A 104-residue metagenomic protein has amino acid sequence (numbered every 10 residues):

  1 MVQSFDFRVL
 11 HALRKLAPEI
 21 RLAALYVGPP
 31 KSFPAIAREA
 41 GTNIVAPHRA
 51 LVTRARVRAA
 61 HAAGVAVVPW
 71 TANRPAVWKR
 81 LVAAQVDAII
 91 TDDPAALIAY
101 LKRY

Functional and structural regions predicted by a protein language model:
M1-Y104: Short loop-to-alpha-helix "cap/lid" segments that border enzyme active sites across diverse enzyme classes
